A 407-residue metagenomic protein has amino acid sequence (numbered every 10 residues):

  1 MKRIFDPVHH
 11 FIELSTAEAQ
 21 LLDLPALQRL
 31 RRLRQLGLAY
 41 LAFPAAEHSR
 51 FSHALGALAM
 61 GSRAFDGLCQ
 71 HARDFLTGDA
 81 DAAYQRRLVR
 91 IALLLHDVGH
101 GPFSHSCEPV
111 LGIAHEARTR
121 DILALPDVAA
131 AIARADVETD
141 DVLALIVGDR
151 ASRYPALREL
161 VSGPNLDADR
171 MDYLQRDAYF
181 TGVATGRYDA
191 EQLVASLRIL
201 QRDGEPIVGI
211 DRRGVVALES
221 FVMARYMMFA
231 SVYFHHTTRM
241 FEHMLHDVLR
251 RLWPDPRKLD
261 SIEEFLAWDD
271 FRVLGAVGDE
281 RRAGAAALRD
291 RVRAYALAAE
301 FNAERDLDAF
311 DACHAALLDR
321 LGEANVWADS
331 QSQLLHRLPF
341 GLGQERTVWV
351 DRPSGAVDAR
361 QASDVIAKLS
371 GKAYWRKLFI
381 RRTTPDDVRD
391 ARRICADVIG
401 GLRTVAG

Functional and structural regions predicted by a protein language model:
M1-R90, P102-G407: Histidine-centered, transition-metal-coordinating active-site segments
L95, G99-H100: Short active-site segment of divalent metal-dependent hydrolases/proteases that encodes the spacing between
